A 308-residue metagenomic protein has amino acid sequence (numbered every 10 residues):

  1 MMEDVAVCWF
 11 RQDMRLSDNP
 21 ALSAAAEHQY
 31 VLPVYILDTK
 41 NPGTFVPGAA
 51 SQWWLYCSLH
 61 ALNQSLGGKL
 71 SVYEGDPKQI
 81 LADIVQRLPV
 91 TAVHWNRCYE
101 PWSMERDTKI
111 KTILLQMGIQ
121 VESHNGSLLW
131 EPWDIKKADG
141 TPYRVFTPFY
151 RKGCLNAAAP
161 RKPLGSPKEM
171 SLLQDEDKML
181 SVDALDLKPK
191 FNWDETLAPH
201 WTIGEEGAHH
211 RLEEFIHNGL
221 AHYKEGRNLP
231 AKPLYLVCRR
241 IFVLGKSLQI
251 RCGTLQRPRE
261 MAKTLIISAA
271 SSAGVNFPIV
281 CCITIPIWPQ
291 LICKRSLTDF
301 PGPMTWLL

Functional and structural regions predicted by a protein language model:
M1-P160, T264: Trp/Phe/Arg-rich N-terminal binding region typifying the photolyase-homology
M14, L59, I135-A138, A198 (+3 more regions): Intrinsically disordered, low-complexity regulatory segments enriched in acidic/serine/proline/glutamine/glycine
I119, P142-S296, F300: Glycine/tryptophan-enriched, flexible segments
G302-L308: Acidic/His metal-coordination segments adjacent to aromatic residues that form catalytic metal sites in metalloenzymes
